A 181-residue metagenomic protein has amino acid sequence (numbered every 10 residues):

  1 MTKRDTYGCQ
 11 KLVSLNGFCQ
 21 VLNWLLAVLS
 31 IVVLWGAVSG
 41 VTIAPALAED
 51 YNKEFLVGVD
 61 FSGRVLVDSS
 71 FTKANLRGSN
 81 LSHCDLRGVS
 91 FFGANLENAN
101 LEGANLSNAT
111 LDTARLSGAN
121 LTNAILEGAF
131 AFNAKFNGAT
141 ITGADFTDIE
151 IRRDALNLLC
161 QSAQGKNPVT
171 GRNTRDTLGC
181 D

Functional and structural regions predicted by a protein language model:
M1-V21: N-terminal secretory signal peptides that target proteins for export/translocation
L22-D181: Tandem repeat scaffolds
